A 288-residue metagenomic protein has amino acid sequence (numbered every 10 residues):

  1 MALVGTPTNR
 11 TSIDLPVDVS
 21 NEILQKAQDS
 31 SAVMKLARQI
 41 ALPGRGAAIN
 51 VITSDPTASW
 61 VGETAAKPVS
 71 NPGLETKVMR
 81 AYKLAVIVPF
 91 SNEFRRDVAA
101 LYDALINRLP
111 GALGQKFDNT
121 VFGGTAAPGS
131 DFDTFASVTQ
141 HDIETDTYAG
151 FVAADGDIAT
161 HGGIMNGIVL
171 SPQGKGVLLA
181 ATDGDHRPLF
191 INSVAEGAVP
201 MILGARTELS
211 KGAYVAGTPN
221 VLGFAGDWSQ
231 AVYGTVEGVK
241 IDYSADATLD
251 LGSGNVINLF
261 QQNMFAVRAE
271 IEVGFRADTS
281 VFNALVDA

Functional and structural regions predicted by a protein language model:
A2-L84, G111, F151, V281-F282 (+1 more regions): Assembly/oligomerization interface modules of large self-assembling protein complexes
V33, D55-A58, D118-A126, G163-I164 (+2 more regions): Intrinsically disordered or highly flexible coil/loop and linker segments, enriched in small and charged/polar residues
L36-Q39, R96, G274-R276: Short beta-strands and strand-coil junctions in structured, solvent-facing domains, enriched
P43, V138-F265, A269-I271: Extended oligomerization regions of viral-like shell subunits
D55-T57, A85, F94, Q115 (+3 more regions): Short loop/turn segments at secondary-structure transitions that flank enzyme active sites
T57-V61, D97-A99, V177-A180, Y233 (+1 more regions): Short helix/loop capping segments that flank catalytic or ligand/cofactor-binding pockets
E75-V78, A85-G163, D185, E270 (+1 more regions): Alpha-helical scaffold segments that mediate packing/assembly in large oligomeric complexes
